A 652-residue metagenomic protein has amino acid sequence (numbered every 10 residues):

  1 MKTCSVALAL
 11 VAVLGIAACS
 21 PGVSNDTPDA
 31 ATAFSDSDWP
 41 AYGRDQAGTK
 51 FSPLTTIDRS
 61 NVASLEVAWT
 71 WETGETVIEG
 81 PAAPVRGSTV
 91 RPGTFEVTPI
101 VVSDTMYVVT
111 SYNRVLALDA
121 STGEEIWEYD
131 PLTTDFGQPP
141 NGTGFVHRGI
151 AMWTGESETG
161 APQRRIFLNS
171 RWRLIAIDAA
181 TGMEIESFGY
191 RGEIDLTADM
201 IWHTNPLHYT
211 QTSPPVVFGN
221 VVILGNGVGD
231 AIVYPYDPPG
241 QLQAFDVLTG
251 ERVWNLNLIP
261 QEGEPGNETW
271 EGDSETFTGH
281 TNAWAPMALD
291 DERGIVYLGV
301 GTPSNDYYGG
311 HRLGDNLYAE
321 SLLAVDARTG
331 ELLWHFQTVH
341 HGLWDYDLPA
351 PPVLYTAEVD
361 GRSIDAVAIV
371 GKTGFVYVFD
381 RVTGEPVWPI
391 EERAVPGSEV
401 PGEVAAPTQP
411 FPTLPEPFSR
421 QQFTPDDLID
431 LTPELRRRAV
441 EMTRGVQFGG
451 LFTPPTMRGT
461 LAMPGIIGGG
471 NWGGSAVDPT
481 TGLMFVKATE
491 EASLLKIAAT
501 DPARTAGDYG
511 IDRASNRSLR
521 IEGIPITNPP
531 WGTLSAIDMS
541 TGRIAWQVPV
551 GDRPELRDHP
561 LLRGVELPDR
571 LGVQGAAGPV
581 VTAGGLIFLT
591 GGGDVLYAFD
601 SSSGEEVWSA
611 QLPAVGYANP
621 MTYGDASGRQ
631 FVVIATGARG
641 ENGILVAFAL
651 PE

Functional and structural regions predicted by a protein language model:
M1-L8: Bacterial N-terminal signal peptides that target proteins for export
G15-A18: C-terminal motif of bacterial Sec signal peptides marking the signal peptidase cleavage site
S20-G22: Bacterial signal peptide processing site
A31-I78, P99-V101, S535: Mature N-terminal segment immediately following signal peptide/propeptide cleavage in secreted/periplasmic
W39-G43, V90-R114, G142-R173, L207-Y234 (+11 more regions): Repeat-blade elements of multi-bladed beta-propeller folds
A47-I57, W172-D178, D237, L317 (+3 more regions): Short aromatic-glycine motifs in intrinsically disordered, low-complexity regions
N61-G74, V115-N141, T154-T159, L174-P206 (+8 more regions): Extracytoplasmic/lumenal domain signature
Q409-E491, T533-A536: Long, low-complexity segments enriched in small/aliphatic residues
